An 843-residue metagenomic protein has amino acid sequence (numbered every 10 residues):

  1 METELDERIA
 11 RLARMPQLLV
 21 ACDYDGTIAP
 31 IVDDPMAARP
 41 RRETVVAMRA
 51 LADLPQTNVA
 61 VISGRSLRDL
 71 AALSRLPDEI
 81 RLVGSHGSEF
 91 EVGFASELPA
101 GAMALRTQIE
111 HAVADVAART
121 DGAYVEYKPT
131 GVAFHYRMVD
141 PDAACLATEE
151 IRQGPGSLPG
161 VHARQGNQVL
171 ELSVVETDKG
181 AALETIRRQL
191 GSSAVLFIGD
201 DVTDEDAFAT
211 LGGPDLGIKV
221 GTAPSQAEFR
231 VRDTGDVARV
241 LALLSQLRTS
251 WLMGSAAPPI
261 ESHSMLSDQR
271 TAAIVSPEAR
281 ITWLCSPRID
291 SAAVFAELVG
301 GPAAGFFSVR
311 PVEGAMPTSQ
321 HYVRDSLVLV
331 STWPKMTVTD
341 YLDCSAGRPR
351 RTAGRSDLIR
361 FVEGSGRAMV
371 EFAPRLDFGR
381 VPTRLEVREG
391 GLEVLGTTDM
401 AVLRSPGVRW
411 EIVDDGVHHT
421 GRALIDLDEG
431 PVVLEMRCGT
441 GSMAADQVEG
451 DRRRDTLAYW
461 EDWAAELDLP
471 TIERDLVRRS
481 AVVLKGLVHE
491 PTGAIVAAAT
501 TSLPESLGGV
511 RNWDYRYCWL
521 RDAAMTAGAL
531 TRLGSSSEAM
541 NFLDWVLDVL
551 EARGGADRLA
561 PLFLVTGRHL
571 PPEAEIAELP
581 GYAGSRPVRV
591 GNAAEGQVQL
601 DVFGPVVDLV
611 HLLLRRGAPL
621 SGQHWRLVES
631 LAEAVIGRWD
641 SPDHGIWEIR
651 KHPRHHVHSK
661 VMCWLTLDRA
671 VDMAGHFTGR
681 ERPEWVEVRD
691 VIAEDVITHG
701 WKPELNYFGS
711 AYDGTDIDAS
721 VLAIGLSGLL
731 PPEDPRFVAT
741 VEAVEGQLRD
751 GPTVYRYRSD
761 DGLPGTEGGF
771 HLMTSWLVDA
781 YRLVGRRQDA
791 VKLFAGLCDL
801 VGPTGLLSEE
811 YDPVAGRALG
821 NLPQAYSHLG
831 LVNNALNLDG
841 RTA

Functional and structural regions predicted by a protein language model:
M1-Y24, I28-V32, E43, R187-R188 (+1 more regions): Non-catalytic pre-domain segments flanking phosphatase-related domains
M15, R41, G180-M253: Mg2+-dependent phosphoryl-transfer enzymes with acidic/Ser/Thr/Gly-rich catalytic loops
R39-K128: Active-site phosphate-binding/coordination module
S85, E91-T107, H111, R164-S192: Substrate-recognition "cap/lid" segment bordering the active-site pocket of phosphatases
I109-V113, L146-P155: Short amphipathic alpha-helices in soluble, non-transmembrane regions that often serve as interface/regulatory elements
A123-P141, V161-S173: Charged, glycine-interspersed solvent-exposed loop segments at helix/strand-loop junctions that cap or gate access
W251-A843: Acidic, mature catalytic/reactive cores of soluble proteins
